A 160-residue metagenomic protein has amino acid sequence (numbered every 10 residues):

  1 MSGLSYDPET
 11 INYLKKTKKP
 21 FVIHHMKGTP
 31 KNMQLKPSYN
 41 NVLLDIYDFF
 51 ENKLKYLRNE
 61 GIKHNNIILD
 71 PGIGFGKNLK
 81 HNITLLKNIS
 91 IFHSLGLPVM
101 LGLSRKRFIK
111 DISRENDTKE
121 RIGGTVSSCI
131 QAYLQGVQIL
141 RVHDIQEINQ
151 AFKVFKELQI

Functional and structural regions predicted by a protein language model:
M1-Y56, G76-I160: Active-site-adjacent loop and "lid" segments of alpha/beta metabolic enzymes
R58-E60: Conserved C-terminal portion of the radical SAM core fold that forms the substrate/S-adenosylmethionine-binding
K63-N66: Short acidic capping loops at alpha-helix termini that bridge into adjacent secondary structure
I73: Active-site metal-binding loops of divalent metal-dependent hydrolases
